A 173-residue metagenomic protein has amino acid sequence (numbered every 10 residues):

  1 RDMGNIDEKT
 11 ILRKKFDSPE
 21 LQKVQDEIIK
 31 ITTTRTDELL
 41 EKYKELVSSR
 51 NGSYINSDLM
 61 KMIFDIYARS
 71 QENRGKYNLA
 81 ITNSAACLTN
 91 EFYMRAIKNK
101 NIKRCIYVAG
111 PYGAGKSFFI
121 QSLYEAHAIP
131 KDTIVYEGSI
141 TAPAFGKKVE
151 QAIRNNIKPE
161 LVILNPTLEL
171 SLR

Functional and structural regions predicted by a protein language model:
R1-R173: Glycine-rich phosphate-binding loop of ATP-dependent small-molecule kinases
